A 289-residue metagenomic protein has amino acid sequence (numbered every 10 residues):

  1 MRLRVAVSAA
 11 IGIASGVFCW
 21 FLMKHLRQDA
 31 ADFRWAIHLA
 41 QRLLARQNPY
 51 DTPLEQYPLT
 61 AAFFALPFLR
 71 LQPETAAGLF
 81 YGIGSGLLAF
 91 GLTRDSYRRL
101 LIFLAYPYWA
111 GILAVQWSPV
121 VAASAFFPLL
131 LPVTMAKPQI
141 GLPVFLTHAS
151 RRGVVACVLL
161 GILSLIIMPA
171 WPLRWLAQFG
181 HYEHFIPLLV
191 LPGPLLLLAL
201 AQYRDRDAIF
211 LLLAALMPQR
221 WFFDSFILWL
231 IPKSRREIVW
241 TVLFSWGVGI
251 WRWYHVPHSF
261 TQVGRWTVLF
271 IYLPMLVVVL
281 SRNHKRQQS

Functional and structural regions predicted by a protein language model:
M1-L130, T147-S289: Primarily membrane-embedded glycan-assembly and transfer machineries that use lipid-linked glycans
V133: Ligand-binding face of N-terminal immunoglobulin V-set domains in extracellular IgSF glycoproteins
